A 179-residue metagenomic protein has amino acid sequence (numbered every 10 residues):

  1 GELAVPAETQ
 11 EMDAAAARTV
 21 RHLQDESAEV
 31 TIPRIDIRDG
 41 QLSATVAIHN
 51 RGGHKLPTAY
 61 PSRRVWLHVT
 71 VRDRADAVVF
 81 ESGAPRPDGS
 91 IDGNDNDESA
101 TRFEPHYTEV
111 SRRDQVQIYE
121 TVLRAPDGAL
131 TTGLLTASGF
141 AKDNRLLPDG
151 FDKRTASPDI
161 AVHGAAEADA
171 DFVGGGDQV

Functional and structural regions predicted by a protein language model:
G1-V179: Short, conserved sequence motifs used for protein processing/export or organelle targeting and for catalysis
